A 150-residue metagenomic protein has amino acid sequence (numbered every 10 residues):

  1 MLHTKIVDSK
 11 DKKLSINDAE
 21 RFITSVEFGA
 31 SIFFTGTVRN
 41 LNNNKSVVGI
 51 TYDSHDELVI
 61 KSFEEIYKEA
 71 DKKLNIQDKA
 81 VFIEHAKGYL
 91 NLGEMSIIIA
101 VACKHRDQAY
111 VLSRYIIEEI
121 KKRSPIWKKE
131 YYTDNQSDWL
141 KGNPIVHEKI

Functional and structural regions predicted by a protein language model:
M1-M95, R106, Y110-R114, E118-I150: N-terminal, polar/charged subdomain of small-to-medium soluble alpha/beta proteins
A100-A102: Short hydrophobic/aromatic beta-strand micro-patches that form the beta-sheet surface supporting nucleotide- or nucleic
